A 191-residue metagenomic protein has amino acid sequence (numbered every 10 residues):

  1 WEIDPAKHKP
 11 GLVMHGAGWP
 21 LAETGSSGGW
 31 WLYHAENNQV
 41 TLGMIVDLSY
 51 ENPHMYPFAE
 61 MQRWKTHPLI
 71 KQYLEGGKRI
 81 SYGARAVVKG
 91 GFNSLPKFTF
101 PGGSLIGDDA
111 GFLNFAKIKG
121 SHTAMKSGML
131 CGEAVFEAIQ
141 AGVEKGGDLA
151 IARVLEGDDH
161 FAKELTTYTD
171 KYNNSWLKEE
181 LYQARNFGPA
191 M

Functional and structural regions predicted by a protein language model:
W1-L12: Central beta-strand plus flanking loop segment that forms part of the substrate or channel wall within the catalytic
A6-K7, L21-G25, Y33-E36, P96-T99 (+1 more regions): Solvent-exposed alpha-helices and their adjacent loops that cap or buttress functional pockets in soluble metabolic
A22-V87, A141: Conserved FAD/dinucleotide-binding core of flavoprotein oxidoreductases
L32, K71-G90, Y168, W176-M191: Dinucleotide-binding/catalytic capping subdomain of oxidoreductase cores
N38-M44, G107-G111, C131-E133: Short acidic (Asp/Glu) and glycine-rich catalytic loops that position anionic groups and cofactors
V46-E51, G111, I118-K119: A generic structural motif
A84-F115: FAD-binding beta-loop-beta segment adjacent to the flavin cofactor pocket
G111-K117, T123, M129, E133-M191: Active-site-proximal substrate-binding core of FAD-dependent oxidoreductases
